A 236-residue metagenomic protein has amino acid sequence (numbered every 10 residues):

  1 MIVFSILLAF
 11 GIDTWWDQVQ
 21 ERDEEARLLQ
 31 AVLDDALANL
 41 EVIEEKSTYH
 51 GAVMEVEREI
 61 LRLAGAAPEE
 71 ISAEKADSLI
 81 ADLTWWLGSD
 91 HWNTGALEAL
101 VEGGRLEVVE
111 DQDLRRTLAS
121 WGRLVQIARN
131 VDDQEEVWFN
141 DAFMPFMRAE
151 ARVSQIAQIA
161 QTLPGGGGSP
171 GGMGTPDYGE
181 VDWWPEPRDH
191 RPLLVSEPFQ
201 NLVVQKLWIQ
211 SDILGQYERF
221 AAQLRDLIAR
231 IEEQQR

Functional and structural regions predicted by a protein language model:
M1-Q20: Membrane-embedded hydrophobic alpha-helical segments
T14-R236: Long, hydrophobic alpha-helical segments that serve as membrane-spanning/inserting helices
